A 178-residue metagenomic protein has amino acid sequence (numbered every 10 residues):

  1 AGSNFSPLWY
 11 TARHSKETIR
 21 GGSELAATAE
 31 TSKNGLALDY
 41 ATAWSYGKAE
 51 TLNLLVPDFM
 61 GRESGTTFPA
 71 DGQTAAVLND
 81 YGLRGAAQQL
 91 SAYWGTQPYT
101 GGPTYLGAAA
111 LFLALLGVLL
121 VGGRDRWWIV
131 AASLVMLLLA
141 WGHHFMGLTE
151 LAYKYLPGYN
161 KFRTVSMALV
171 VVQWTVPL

Functional and structural regions predicted by a protein language model:
A1-G2, V135: Membrane-interface alpha helices of multi-pass inner-membrane proteins
G2-G117: Periplasmic/ER-lumenal interhelical loops and adjacent helix-loop junctions in multi-pass membrane proteins
N4-E17, P57, L111, V121 (+4 more regions): Short, well-ordered loop/turn and helix-capping segments at boundaries between secondary-structure elements and domains
L36, Y40, W44, P98 (+4 more regions): Generic alpha-helical structural element
T51, I129-A131: Extended, highly charged accessory segments
S91-T104, L134-T175: Membrane-helix boundary/interfacial segments in multi-pass membrane proteins
G107-W127, L134, L178: Hydrophobic, aromatic-rich transmembrane alpha-helices and their immediate juxtamembrane boundary segments
